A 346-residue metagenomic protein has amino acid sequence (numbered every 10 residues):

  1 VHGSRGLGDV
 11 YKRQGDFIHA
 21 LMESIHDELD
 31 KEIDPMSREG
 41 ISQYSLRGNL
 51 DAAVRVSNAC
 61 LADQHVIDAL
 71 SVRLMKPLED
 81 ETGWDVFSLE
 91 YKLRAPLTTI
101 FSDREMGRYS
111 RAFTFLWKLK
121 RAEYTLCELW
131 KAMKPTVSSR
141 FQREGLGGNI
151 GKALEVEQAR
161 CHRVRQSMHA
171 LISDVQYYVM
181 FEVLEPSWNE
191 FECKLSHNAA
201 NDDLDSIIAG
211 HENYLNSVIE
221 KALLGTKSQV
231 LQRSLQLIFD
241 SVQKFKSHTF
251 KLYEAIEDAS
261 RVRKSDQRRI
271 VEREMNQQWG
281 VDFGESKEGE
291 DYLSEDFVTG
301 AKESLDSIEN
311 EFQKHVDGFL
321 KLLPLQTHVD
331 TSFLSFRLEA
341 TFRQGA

Functional and structural regions predicted by a protein language model:
H2-L7, Y11: Single conserved hydrophobic/aromatic residue that forms the stacking wall/gate of nucleotide- or nucleobase-binding
D9, I100-L129, E155-D203: Extended amphipathic alpha-helical scaffold segments
A20-S24, E28, E32, N49 (+15 more regions): Charge-rich, solvent-exposed alpha-helical interaction surfaces
V54, L74-L78, S88, A95-G107 (+1 more regions): Extended amphipathic alpha-helical elements
A112, H169, Q176-Y178, A199-A346: Intrinsically disordered, proline- and charge-rich regulatory regions of large eukaryotic scaffolds/adaptors
W130-F141, L184-E192, Q236-L237, I256-V271: Amphipathic alpha-helical scaffolding segments
V137-K152, E157: Long, K/E/R/D-enriched contiguous segments that form extended
